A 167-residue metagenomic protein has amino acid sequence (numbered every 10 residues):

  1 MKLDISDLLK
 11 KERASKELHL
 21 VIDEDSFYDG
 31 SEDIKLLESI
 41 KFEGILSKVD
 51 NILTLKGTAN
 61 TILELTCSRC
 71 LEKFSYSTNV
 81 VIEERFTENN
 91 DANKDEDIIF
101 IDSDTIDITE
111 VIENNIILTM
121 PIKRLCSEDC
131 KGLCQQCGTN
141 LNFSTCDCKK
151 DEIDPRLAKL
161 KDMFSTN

Functional and structural regions predicted by a protein language model:
M1-N167: Structured interface patches
